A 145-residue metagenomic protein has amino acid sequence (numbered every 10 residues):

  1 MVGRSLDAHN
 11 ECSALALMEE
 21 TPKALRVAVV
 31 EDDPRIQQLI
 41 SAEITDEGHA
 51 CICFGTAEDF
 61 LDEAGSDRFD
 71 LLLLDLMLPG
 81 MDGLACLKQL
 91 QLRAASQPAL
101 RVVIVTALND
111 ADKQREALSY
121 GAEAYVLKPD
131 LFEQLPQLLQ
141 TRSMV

Functional and structural regions predicted by a protein language model:
M1-A28, P34, L131-V145: Non-catalytic signal-transmission and effector/linker regions of two-component phosphorelay proteins
D33-I52: Two-component/phosphorelay signaling modules centered on CheY-like receiver
C53-L71: Acidic, metal-coordinating helix/loop segments flanking the phosphotransfer/catalytic sites of two-component signaling
R68-D70, A95-R101: His-Asp phosphorelay/catalytic-motif detector in bacterial-type signaling
L76-L78: The short loop immediately C-terminal to the conserved phospho-acceptor aspartate in CheY-like receiver
L84-P98: Short amphipathic alpha-helix used as the core "switch/output" element in two-component signaling
A85, N109-V126: Alpha4 helix (beta4-alpha4-beta5 surface) of REC/receiver domains from two-component response regulators
